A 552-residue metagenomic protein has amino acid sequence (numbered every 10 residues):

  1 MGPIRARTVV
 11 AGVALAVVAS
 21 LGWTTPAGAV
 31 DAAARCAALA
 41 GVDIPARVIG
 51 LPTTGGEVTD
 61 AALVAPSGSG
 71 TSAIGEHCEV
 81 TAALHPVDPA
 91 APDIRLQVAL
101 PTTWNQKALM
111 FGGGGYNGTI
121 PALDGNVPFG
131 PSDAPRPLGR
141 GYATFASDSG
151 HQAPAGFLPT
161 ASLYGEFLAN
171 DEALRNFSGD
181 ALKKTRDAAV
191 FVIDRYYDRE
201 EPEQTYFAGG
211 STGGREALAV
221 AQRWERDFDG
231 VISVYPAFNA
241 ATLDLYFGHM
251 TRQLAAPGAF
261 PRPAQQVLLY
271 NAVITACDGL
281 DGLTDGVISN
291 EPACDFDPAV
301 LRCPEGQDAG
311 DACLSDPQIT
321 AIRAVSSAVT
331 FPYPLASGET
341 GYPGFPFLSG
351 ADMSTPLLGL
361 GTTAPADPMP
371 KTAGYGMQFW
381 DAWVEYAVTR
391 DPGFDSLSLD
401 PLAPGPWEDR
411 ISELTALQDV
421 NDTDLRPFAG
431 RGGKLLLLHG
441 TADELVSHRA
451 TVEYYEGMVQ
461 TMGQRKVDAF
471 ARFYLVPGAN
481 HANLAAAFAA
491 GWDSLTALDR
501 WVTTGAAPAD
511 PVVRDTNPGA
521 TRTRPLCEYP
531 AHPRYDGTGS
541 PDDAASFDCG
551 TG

Functional and structural regions predicted by a protein language model:
M1-A29: Secretory targeting and sorting signals
G28-K107, T119-N126, G130-S132, L283-I288 (+4 more regions): Catalytic-loop region of hydrolases
G114-P202, L245, G393-L417, L475-N480 (+1 more regions): Cap/lid segment of the alpha/beta-hydrolase catalytic domain
R199-S211: Alpha/beta-hydrolase fold nucleophile elbow
G209-A219: Glycine-rich nucleophile elbow surrounding the catalytic serine of serine-hydrolase chemistry
A219-A221, R226-T330, A490: A catalytic-pocket lid/entrance helix-loop region that shapes and gates access to the active site across common
L436-H439: Short beta-strand/loop motif that positions the catalytic acidic residue of the alpha/beta-hydrolase fold
F470-A485, N517-G519: Histidine-bearing beta->alpha loop at or near hydrolase active sites
